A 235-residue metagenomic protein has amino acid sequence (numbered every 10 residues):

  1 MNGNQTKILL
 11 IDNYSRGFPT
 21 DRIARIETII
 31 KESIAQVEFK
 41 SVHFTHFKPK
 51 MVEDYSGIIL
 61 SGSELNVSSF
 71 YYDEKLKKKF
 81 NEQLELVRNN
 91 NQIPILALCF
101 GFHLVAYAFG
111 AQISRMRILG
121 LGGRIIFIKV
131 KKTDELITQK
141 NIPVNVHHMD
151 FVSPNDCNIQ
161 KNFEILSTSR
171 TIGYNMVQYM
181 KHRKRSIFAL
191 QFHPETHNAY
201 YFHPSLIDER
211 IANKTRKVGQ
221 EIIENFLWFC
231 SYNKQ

Functional and structural regions predicted by a protein language model:
G3-T20, E32-S33, P49-K50, D54 (+3 more regions): Amide-donor transfer/coupling interface in amidating biosynthetic enzymes
R22-I30: Short amphipathic alpha-helix
K31-L96: Flexible gly/pro-rich beta->alpha loop and the following alpha-helix that scaffold active-site loops
L65-V67, F102, S153, N198: Glycine-rich nucleotide phosphate-binding loop and flanking beta-alpha elements of Rossmann-like dinucleotide-binding
L86, L104-V105, Y179: Hydrophobic/aromatic ligand-binding patch that stacks against planar heteroaromatic rings of cofactors or nucleotides
A97, G101, A106: Gly/Ala-rich beta-loop-alpha elbow adjacent to hydrolase catalytic centers
A111-S114: Post-Walker A helix-loop "phosphate-sensing" segment adjacent to the P-loop in P-loop NTPases
